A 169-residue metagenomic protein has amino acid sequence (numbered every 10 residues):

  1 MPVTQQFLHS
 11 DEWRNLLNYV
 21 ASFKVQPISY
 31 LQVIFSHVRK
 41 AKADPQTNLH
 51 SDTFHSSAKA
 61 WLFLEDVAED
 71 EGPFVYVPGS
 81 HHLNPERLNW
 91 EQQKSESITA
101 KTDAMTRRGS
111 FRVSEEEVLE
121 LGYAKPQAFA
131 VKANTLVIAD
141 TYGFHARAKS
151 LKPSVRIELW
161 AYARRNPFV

Functional and structural regions predicted by a protein language model:
M1-H9, R39-D44, H82, N89-E91 (+1 more regions): Non-heme Fe(II)/2-oxoglutarate
M1-N15, Y19-K24, A128-K132, L136: N-terminal auxiliary "cap/dimerization" subdomain that precedes the catalytic jelly-roll/cupin core of mononuclear
P2-Q5, Q46-L49, W61-F63, A124-Q127: Short helix-to-loop capping/linker segments positioned immediately adjacent to catalytic or ligand/cofactor-binding
E12-L83: Conserved double-stranded beta-helix
P45-D52, F129-A130, A148-L151: Short histidine-centered beta-strand/loop micro-motifs that create catalytic or ligand/metal-coordination sites
K59-F63, P126-A128, L136-I138, E158-W160: Conserved hydrophobic/aromatic beta-strand scaffold that supports enzyme active sites
E71-I138: Double-stranded beta-helix
E86-Q93, A133-V169: Non-heme Fe(II)/2-oxoglutarate
